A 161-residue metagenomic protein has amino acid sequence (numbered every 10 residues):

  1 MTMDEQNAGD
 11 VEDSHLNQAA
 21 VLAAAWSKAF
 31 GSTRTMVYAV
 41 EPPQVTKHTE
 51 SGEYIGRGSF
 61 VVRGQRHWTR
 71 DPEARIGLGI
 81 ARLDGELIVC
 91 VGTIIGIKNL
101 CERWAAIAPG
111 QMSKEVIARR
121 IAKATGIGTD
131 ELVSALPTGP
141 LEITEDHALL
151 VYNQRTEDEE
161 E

Functional and structural regions predicted by a protein language model:
M1-E161: Extended, highly charged segments
